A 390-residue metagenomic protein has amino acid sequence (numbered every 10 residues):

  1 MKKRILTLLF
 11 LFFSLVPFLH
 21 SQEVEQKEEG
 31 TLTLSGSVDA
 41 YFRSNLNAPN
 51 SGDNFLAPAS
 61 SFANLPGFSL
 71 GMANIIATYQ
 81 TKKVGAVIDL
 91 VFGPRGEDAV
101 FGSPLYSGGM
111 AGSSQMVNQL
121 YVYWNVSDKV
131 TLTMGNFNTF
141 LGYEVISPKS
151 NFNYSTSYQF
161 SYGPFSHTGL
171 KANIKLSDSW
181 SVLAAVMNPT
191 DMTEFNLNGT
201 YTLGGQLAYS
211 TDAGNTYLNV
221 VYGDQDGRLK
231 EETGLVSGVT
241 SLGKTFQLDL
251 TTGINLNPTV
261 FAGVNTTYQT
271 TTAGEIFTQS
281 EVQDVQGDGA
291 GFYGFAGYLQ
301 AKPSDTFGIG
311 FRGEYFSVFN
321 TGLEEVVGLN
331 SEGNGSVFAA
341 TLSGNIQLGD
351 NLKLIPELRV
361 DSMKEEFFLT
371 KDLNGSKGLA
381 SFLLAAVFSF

Functional and structural regions predicted by a protein language model:
M1-E25: Bacterial Sec-dependent N-terminal signal peptides
K3-I5, F137, G313: Hydrophobic alpha-helical segments, especially transmembrane helices and their immediate juxtamembrane helical caps
T7, S44-L65, G96-Q119, S127-A208 (+3 more regions): Surface-exposed coil loops of outer-membrane beta-barrel proteins
H20-L132, A172-S177, V182, Q300-P303 (+4 more regions): Beta-barrel outer-membrane channel/assembly domains of diderm bacteria
G30, Q80-K82, S210-D212, N257 (+1 more regions): Short strand-coil-strand connectors
A59-F62, A99, Y106-S113, G214-F390: Outer-membrane beta-barrel pore domains
G71, M116, D128, S166 (+5 more regions): Exposed loop/turn and edge beta-strand positions of beta-sandwich/beta-sheet ligand-binding modules
